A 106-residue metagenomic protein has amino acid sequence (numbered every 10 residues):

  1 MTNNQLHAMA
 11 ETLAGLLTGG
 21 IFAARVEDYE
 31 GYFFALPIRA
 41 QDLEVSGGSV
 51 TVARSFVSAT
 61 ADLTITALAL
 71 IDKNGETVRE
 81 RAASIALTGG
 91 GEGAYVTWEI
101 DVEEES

Functional and structural regions predicted by a protein language model:
M1-I65, K73-S106: Small cysteine-rich, disulfide-bonded extracellular modules of the LU/uPAR three-finger superfamily and closely related
